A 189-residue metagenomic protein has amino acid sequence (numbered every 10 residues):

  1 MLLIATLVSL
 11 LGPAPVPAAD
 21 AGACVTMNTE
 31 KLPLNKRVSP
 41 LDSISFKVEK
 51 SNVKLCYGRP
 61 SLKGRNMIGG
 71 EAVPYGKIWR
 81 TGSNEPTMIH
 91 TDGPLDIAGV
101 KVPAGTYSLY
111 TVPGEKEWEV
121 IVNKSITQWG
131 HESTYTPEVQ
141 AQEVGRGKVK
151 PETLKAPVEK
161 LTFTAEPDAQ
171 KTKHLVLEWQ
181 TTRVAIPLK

Functional and structural regions predicted by a protein language model:
M1-G12: Bacterial N-terminal signal peptides
S9, T91, L95, G147 (+1 more regions): Functionally constrained cores in energy, signaling, and assembly domains
V16-A72, K77, Q128-K189: Primarily secretory-pathway and cell-envelope proteins
K77-E132: Mid-length scaffold segments of soluble, non-membrane domains
